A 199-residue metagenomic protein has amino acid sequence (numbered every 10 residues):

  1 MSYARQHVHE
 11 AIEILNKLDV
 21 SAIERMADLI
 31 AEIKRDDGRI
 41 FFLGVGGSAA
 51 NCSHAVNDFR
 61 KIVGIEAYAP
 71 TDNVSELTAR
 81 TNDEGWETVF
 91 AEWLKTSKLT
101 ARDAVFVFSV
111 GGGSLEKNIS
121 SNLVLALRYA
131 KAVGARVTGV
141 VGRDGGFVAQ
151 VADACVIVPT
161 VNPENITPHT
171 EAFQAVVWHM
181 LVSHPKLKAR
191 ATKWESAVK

Functional and structural regions predicted by a protein language model:
M1-L18: Generic N-terminal amphipathic, Lys/Arg-enriched alpha-helix
L18-D36: A short, well-structured juxtamembrane/interface segment
A31-A104: Glycine-rich, small/polar surface segments that engage phosphate groups of diverse ligands
V45-A50, G112-S114, G145: Gly/Ser/Thr-rich loops at beta-strand to alpha-helix junctions that form or flank small-molecule/cofactor-binding
G113-L123: Glycine/threonine-rich flexible loop motifs
A132, V141-W194, V198-K199: Short alpha-helices
